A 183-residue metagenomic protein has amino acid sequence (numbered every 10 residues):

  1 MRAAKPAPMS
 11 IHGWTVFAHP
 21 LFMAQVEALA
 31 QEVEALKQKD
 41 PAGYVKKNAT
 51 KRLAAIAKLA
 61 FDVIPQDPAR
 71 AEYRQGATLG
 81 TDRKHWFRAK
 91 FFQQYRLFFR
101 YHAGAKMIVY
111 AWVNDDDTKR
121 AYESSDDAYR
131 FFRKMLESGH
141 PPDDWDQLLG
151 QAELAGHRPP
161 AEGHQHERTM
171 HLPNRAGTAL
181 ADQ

Functional and structural regions predicted by a protein language model:
M1-Y95, H102-Q183: Basic, Lys/Arg-enriched alpha-helical interface segments
